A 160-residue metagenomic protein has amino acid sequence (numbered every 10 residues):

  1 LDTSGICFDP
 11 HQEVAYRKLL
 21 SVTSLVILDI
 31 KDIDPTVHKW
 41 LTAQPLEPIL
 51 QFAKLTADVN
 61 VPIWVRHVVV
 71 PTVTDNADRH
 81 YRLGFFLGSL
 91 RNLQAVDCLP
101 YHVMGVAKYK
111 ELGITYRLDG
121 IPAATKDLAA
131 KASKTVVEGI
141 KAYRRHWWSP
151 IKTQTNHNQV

Functional and structural regions predicted by a protein language model:
L1-L99, M104: Conserved AdoMet/S-adenosylmethionine-binding subsite of the radical SAM
V69-V160: Auxiliary Fe-S-binding modules of radical SAM enzymes
